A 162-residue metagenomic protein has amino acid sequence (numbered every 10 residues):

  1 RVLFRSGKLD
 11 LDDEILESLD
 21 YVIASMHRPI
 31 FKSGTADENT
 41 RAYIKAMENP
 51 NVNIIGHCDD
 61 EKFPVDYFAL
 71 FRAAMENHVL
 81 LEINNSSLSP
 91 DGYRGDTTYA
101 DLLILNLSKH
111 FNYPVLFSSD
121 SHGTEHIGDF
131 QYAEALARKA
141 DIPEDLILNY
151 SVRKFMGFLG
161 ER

Functional and structural regions predicted by a protein language model:
R1-I83, R138-I147, K154-R162: Extended substrate/RNA-proximal surfaces in nucleic-acid metabolism proteins
R28, I55-G56, L88-P90, F117-D120: A short, structure-level motif marking secondary-structure boundaries and short turns
K62, L88-S89, G123, V152: Positions that flank functional sites
P64-R72, D91-L107, T124-R138, F158-L159: Histidine/acidic-residue-rich catalytic or RNA/ligand-binding cores of hydrolases and nuclease-related proteins
N77, E82-F117: Glycine/small-residue-rich hydrophobic helix-like segments
S108-F117, A135-R153: Short, basic, helix/turn surface patches
Y113-G128: Short acidic/histidine-rich active-site segments
